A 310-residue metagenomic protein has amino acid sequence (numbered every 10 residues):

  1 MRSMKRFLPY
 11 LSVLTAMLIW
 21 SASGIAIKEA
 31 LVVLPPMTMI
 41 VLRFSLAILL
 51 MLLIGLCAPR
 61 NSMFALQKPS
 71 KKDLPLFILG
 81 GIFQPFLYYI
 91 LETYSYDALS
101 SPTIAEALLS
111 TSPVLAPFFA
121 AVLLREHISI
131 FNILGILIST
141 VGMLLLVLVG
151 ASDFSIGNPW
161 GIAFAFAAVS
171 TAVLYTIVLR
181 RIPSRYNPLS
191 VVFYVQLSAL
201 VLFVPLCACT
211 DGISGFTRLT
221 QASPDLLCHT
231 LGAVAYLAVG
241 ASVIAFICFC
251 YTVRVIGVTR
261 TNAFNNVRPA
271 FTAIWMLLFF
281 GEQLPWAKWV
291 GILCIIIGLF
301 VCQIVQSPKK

Functional and structural regions predicted by a protein language model:
M1-V41, F154-R181, P205, K310: Glycine-/small-residue-enriched transmembrane alpha-helix faces in small-molecule transporters and effluxers
L8-A16, M63-E92, P159-A168, T217-I244 (+1 more regions): Loop-to-transmembrane-helix transition segments
L18-S21, L52, G81-F86, I90 (+6 more regions): Hydrophobic/small/kink-forming positions within alpha-helical transmembrane segments of polytopic membrane proteins
I19, S23-G24, L52, L56-L109 (+2 more regions): Specific transmembrane alpha-helical segments of multi-pass solute transporters/efflux pumps, especially DMT/EamA
I25, M51, A116-F118, V122 (+2 more regions): Transmembrane alpha-helical segments that form core, pore/gating elements of small-molecule transporters/exporters
I40-L42, P102-T111, I177-V201, A238-L277: Helix-helix packing/entry segments at the starts of transmembrane helices
L50-A58, S112-L137, A270-V290: C-terminal transmembrane-helix exit sites in multi-pass transporters
M51, F131-G150, N266, W275 (+1 more regions): Hydrophobic transmembrane alpha-helices of multi-pass small-molecule transport proteins
